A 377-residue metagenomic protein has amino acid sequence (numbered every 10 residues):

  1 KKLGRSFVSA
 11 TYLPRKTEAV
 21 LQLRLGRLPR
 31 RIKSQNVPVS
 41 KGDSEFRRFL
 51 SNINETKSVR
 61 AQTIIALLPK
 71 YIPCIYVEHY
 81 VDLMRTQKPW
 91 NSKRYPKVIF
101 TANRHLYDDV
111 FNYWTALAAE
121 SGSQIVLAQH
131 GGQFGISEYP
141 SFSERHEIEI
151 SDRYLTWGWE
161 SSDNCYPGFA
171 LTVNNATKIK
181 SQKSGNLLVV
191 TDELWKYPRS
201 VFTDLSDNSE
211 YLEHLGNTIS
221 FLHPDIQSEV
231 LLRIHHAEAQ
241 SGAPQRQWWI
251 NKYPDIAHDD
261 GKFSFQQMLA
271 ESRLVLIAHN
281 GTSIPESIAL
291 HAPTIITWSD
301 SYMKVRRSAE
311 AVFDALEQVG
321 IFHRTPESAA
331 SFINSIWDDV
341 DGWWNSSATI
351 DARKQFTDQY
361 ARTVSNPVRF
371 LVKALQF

Functional and structural regions predicted by a protein language model:
K1-F377: Catalytic-core helical/loop segments in enzymes performing group transfer/polymerization on anionic/lipid-linked
